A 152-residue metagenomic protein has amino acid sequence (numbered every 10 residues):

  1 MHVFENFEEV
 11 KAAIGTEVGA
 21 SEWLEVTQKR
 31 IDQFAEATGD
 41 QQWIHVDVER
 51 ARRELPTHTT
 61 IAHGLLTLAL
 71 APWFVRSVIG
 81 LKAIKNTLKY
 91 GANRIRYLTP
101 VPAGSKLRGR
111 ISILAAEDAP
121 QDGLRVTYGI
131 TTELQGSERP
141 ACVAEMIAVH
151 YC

Functional and structural regions predicted by a protein language model:
M1-A13, P100-C152: HotDog/MaoC-like acyl-thioester-processing domains
M1-K89: Hot-dog-fold acyl-thioester-processing enzymes
A92-Y97: Short alpha-helix capping/helix-loop boundary micro-motifs
